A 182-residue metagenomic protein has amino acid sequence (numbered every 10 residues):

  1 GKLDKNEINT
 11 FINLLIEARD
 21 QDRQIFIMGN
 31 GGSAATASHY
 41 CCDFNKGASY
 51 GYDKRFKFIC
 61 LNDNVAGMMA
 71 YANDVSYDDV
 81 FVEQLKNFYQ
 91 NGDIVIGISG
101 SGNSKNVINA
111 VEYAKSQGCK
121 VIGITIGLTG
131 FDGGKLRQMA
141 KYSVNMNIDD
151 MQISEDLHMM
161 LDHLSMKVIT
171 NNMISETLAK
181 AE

Functional and structural regions predicted by a protein language model:
G1-Q21: A short, well-structured juxtamembrane/interface segment
E17-Y89: Glycine-rich, small/polar surface segments that engage phosphate groups of diverse ligands
Q24-M28, N91-G102: A short, small-residue-rich loop immediately preceding and capping a beta-strand
S33-S38, N103-A110: Short glycine/serine/threonine-rich phosphate/pyrophosphate-binding segments that cradle anionic phosphate groups
N87-F88, M151-E182: A charged, well-structured terminal subsegment
G123-A140: Short, glycine/polar-rich helix-capping loops at beta-to-alpha or helix-loop-helix junctions that flank or form
